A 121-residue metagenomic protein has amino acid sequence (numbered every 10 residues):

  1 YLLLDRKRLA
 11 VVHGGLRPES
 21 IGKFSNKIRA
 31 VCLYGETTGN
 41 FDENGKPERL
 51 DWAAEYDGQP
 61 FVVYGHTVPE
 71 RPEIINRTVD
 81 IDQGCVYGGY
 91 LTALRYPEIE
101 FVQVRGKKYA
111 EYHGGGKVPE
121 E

Functional and structural regions predicted by a protein language model:
Y1-E121: Feature recognizes metal-dependent phosphohydrolase scaffolds
